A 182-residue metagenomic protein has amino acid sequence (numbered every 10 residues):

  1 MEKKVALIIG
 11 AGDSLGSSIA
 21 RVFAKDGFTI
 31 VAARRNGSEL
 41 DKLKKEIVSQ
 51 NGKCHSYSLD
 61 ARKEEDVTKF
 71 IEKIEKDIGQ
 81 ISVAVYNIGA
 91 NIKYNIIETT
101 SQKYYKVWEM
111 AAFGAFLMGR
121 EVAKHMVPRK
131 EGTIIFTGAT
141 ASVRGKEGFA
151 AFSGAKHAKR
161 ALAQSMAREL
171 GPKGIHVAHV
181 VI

Functional and structural regions predicted by a protein language model:
K3-K4, Q80-I81, M126-A139, P172-I175: Active-site loop of short-chain dehydrogenase/reductase
G12-D13: Conserved glycine-rich cofactor-binding loop
F28-K42: Conserved glycine-rich Rossmann-like NAD(P)H-binding loop of the short-chain dehydrogenase/reductase
I47-E65: Rossmann-fold cofactor-recognition segment
N95-I96, K103-W108: Substrate-binding pocket helix/loop in short-chain dehydrogenase/reductase
G119-R120, Q164: A short, exposed helix-loop element centered on a Lys and neighboring polar residues
T133-A158, Q164, R168-G171: Catalytic loop of short-chain dehydrogenase/reductase
